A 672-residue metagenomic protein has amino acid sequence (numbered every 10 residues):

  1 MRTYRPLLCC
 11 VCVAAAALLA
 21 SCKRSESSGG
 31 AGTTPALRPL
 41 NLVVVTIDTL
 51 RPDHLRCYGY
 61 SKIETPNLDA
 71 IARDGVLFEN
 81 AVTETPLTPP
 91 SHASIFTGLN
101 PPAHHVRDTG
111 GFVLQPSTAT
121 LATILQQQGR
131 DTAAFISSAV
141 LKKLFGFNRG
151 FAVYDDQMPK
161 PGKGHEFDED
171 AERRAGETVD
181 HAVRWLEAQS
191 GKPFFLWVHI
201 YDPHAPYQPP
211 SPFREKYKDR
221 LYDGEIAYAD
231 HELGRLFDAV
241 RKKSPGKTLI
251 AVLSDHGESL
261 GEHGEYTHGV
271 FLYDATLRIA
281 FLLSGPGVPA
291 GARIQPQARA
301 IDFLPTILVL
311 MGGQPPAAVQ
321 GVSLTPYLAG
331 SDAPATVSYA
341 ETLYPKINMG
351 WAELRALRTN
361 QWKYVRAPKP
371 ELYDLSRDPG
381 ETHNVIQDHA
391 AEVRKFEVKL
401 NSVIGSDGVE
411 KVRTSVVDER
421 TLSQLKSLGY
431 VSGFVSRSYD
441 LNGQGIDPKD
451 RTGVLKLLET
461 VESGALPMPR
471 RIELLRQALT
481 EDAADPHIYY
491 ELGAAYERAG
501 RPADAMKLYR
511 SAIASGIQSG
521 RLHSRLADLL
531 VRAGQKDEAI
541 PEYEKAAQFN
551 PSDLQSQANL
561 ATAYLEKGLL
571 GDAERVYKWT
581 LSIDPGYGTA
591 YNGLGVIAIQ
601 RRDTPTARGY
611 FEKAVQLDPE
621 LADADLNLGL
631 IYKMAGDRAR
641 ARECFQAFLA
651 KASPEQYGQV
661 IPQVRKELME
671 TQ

Functional and structural regions predicted by a protein language model:
M1-R5: Positively charged n-region of N-terminal signal peptides that target proteins for export
C9-A17: Bacterial N-terminal signal peptides
A20-R521, R525-D528, R532, P541 (+4 more regions): Catalytic domains that recognize anionic headgroups
G464-L474, R498-S511, R521, R532-K545 (+5 more regions): Structural signature of tandem alpha-helical TPR/SEL1-like repeats, specifically the intra-repeat loop/turn
E481, S515-G516, F549, I583 (+2 more regions): Structural marker of alpha-solenoid helical repeat scaffolds
L630, Q656-Q672: TPR/TPR-like alpha-solenoid helical repeat scaffolds
